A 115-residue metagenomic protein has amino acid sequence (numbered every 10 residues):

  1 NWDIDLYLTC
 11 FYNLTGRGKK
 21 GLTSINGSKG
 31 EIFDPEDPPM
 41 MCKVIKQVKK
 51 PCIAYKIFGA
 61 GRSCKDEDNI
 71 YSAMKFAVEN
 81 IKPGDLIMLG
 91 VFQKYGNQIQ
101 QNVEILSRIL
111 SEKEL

Functional and structural regions predicted by a protein language model:
N1-N26, I32, I45: Histidine/lysine/aspartate-rich catalytic loop segments that bind and position anionic ligands
K29-I32, C64-D66: Short, flexible loop segments at the rims of nucleotide/cofactor-binding pockets, characterized by
P35-E36: A Trp-anchored, charged/polar loop motif used as the substrate-binding/catalytic surface of acyl/ester-handling
P39-L115: Structured C-terminal cap/extension of enzyme domains
